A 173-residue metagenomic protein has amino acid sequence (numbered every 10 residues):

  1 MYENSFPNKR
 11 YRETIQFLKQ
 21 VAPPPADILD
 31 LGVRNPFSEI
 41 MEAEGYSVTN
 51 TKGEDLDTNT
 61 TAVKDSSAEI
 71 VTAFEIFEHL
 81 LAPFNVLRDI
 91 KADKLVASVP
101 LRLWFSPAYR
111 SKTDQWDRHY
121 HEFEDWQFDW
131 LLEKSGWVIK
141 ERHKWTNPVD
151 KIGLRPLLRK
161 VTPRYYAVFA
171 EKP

Functional and structural regions predicted by a protein language model:
M1-I70, F84-D89, D93, R118-W130 (+1 more regions): Conserved N-terminal segment of class I S-adenosyl-L-methionine
L29, F74, A97: Active-site flanking residues adjacent to catalytic metal/cofactor-binding acidic residues
V33, E78, L101: Short, glycine/acidic-enriched loop or turn micro-motifs at the edges of active sites
I70-L81: A short SAM/SAH-binding and catalytic strip from SAM-dependent methyltransferases
I76, P100, W145-N147: Flexible loop residues that form catalytic and substrate-binding hotspots at small-molecule/glycan-binding clefts
H79-L80, N85, W104: Short glycine-rich, flexible loops that bind phosphorylated cofactors or substrates
A97-H121: Short, glycine-/aromatic-enriched active-site segment of Class I SAM-dependent methyltransferases
L131-W137: A structural motif corresponding to the C-terminal end of an alpha-helix and its immediate exit/capping segment
